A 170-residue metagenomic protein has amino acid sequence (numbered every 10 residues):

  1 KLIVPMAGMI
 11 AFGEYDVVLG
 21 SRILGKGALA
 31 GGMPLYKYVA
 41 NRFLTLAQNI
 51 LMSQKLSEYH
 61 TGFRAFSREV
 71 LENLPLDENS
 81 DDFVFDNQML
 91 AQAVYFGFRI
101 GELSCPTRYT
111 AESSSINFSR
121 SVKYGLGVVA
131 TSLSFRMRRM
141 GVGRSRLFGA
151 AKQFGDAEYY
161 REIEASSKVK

Functional and structural regions predicted by a protein language model:
K1-F83, T110-S119, V129: Acceptor/aglycone-binding surface of glycosyltransferases and processive sugar-polymer synthases
P5-A11, L51-S53, D77-K170: Hydrophobic helical membrane-anchoring modules
